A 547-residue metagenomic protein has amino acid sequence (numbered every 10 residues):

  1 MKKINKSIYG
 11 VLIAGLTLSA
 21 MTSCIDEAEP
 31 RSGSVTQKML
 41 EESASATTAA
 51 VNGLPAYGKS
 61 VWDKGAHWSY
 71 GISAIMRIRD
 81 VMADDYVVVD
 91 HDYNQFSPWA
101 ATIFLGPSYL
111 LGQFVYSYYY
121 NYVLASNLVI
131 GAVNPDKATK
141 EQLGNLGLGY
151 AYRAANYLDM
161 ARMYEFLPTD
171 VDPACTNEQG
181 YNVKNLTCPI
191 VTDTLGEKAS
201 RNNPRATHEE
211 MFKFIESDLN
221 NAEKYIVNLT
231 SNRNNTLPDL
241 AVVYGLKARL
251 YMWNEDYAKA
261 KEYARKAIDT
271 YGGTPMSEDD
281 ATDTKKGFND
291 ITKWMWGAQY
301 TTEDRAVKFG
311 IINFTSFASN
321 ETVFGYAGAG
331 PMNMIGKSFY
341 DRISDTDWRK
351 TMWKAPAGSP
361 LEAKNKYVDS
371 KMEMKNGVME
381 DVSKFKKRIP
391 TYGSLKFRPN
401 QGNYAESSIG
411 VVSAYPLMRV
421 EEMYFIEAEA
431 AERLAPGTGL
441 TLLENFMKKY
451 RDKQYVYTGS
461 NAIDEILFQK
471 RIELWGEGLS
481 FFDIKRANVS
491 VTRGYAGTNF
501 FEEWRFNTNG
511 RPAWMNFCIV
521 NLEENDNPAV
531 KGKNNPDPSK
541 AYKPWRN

Functional and structural regions predicted by a protein language model:
K3-S7, A14-S45, I215, A248 (+1 more regions): Bacterial Sec-dependent N-terminal signal peptides
S23-R77, G328-M334, F339-A357, L361 (+2 more regions): Membrane-proximal, proline-rich intrinsically disordered regions
V35-K38, S69-M76, Y164-K184, N228-I311 (+1 more regions): Short, surface-exposed recognition loops and adjoining beta-strand edges that mediate ligand/DNA contacts, enriched
H91-L167, A206-M211, N221-S231, S408-Y415 (+1 more regions): Conserved, well-structured interaction surfaces
F212, Y257, P436-G437: TPR-repeat structural position
D345-M418: Flexible, polar/acidic helix-loop-strand segments at domain edges
